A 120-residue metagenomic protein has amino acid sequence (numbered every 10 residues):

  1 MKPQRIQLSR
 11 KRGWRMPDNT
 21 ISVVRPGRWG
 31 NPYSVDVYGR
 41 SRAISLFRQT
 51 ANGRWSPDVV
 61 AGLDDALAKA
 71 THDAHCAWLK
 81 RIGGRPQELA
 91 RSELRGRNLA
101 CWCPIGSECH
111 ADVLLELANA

Functional and structural regions predicted by a protein language model:
M1-A120: Catalytic phosphate/metal-binding cores of nucleic-acid and nucleotide-processing enzymes, i.e., regions that mediate
